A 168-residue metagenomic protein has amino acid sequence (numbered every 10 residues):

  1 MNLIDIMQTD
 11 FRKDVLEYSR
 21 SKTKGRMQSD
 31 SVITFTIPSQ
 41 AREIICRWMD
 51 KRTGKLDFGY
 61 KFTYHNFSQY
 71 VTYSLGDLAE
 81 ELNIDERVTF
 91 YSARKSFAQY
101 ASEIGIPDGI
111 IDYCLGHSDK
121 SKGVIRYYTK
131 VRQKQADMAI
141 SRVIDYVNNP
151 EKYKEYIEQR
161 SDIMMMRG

Functional and structural regions predicted by a protein language model:
M1-C46: Conserved tyrosine-mediated DNA breakage-rejoining catalytic core shared by Y-recombinases
M7, C46, G76, Q99 (+3 more regions): Generic hydrophobic alpha-helical scaffold/packing signal
S21-T34, G59-F67, D85-T89, K130-V131: Short, contiguous acidic/charged loop-to-helix segments that flank catalytic cores in large enzymes
K22-K24, L115-N149: Catalytic-site neighborhood detector that most strongly recognizes the C-terminal catalytic loop/helix of tyrosine
T36-D85: Active-site/catalytic core of tyrosine-dependent DNA strand-transfer enzymes
I37, A41, F67, V71 (+4 more regions): Hydrophobic (often cysteine-bearing) scaffold residues that line and stabilize catalytic clefts of nucleotide/cofactor
H65-Q69, D77, E81-L82, D108 (+1 more regions): Acidic, low-complexity interaction regions
D77, E81, S92-H117: C-terminal catalytic core of tyrosine-transesterase DNA break-rejoin enzymes
